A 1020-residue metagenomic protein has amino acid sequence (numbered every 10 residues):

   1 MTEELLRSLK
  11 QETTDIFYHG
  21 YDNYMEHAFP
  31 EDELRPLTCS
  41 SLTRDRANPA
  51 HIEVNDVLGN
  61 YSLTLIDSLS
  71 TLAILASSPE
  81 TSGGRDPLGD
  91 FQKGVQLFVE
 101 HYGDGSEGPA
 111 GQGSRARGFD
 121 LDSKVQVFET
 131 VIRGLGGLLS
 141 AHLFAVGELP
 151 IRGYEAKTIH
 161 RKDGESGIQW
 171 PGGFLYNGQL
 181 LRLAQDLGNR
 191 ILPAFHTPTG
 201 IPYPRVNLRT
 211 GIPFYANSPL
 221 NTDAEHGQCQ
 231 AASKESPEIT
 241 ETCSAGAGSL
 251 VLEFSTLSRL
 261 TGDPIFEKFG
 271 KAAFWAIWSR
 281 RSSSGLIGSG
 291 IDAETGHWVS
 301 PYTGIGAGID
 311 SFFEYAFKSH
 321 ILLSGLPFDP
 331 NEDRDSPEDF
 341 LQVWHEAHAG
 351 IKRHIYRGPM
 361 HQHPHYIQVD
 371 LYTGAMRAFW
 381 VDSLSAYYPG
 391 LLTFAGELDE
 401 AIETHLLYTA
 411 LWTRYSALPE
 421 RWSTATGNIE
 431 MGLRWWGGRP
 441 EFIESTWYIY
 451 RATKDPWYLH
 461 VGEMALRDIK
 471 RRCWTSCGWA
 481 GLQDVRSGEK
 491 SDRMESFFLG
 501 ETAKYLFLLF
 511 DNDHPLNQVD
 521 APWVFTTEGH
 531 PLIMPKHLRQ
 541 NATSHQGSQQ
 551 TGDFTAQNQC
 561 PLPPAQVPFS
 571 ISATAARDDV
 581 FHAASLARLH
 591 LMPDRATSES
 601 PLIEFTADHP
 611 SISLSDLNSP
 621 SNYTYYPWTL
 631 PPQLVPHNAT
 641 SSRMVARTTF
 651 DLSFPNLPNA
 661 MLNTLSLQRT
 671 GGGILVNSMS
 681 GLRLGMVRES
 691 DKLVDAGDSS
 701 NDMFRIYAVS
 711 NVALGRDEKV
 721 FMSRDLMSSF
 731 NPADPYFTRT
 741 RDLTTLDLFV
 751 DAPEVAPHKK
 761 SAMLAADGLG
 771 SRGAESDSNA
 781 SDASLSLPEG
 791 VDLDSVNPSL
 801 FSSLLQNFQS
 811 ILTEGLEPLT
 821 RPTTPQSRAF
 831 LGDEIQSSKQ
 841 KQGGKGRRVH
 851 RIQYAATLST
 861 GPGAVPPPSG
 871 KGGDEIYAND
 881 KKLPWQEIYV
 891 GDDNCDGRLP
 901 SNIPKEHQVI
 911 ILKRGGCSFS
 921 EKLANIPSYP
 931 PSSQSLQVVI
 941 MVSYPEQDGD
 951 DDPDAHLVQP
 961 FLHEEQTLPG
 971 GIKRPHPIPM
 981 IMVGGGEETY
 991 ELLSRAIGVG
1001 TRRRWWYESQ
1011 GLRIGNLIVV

Functional and structural regions predicted by a protein language model:
M1-G815: Glycan-recognition and catalytic cores of secretory/periplasmic carbohydrate-active enzymes
S77, D263-A272, A395-T404, S920-D952: Classical protein tyrosine phosphatase
L793, S799-P931, L936, Y944-P945 (+2 more regions): Protease-associated
E946-P969: Glycine-rich, charge-decorated loop segments at or immediately adjacent to ligand/cofactor-binding or catalytic sites
